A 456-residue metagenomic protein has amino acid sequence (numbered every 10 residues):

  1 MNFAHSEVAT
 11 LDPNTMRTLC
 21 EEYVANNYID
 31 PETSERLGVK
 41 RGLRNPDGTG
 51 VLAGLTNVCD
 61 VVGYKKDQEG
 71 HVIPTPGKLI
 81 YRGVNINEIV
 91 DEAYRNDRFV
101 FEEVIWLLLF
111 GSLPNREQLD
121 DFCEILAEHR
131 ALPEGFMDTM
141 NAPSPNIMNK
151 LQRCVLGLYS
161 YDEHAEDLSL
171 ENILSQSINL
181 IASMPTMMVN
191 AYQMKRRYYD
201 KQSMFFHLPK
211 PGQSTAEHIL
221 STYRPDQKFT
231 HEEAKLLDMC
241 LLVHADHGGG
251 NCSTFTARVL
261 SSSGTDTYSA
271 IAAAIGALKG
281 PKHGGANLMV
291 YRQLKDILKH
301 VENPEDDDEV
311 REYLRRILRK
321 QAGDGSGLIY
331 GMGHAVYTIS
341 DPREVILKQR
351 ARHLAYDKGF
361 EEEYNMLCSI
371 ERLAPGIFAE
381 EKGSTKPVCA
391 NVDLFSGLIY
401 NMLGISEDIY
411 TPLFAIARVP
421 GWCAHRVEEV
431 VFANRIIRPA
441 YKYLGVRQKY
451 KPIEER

Functional and structural regions predicted by a protein language model:
M1-R456: Non-transmembrane, aqueous-exposed alpha-helical and coiled segments at domain scale
